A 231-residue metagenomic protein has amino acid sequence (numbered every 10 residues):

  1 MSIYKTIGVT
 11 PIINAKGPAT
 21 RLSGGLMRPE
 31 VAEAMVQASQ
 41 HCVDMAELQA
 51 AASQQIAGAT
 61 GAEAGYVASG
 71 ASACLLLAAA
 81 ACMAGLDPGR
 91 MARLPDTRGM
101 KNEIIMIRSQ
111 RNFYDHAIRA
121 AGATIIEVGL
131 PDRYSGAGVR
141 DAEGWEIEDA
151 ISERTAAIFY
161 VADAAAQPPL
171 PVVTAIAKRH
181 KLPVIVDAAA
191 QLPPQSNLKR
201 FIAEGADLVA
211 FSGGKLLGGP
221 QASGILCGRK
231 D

Functional and structural regions predicted by a protein language model:
M1-L22, L26, S53-V67, S72-D231: Conserved PLP-enzyme active-site core in the AAT-like
I13-A51: A glycine-/small-polar-enriched, mobile loop at the entrance of the PLP active site in fold-type I
